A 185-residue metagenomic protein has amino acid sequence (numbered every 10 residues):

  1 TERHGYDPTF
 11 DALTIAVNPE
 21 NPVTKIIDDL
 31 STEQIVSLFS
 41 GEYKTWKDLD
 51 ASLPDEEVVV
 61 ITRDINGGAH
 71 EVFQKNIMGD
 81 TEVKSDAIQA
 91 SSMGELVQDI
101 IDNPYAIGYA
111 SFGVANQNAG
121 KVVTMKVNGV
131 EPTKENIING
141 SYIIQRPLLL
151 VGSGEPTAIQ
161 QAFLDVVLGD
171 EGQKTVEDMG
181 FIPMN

Functional and structural regions predicted by a protein language model:
T1-N185: Exported/periplasmic ABC-transporter solute-binding proteins
